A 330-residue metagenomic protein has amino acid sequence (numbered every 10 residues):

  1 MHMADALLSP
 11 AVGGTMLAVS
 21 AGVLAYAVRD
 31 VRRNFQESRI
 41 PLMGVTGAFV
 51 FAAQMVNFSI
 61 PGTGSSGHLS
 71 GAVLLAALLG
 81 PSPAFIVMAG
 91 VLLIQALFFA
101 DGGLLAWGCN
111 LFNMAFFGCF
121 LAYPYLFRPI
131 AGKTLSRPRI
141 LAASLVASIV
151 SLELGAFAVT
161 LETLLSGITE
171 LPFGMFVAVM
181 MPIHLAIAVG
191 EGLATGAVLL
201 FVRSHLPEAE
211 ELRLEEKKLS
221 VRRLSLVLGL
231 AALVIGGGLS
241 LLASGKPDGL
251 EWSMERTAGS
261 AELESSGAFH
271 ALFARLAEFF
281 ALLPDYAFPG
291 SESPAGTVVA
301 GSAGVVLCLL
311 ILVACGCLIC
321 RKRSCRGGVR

Functional and structural regions predicted by a protein language model:
M1-A4, L276-V313: Individual transmembrane alpha-helix segments
M1-G13, F35-Q36, T63-S65, L105-N110 (+3 more regions): Interfacial loop-to-helix junctions that mark the boundaries of transmembrane helices in multi-pass membrane
H2-S9, S20-L75: Hydrophobic transmembrane alpha-helices
M16-R29, F49-Q54, F120-Y123, S148-T160 (+3 more regions): Hydrophobic core segments of alpha-helical transmembrane domains in multi-pass membrane transport and ion-translocation
Q54, F58-G118: Alpha-helical membrane segments and adjacent membrane-interface helices in multi-pass membrane proteins
M114-G155: Short helix-perturbing small/polar motifs within transmembrane alpha-helices
A143-I149, V159-L224: Glycine-rich ThDP/TPP pyrophosphate-binding loop and its adjacent helix/strand module within ThDP-dependent enzymes
A231-E278: Aromatic-rich transmembrane-lumenal/periplasmic boundary elements in polytopic membrane proteins
